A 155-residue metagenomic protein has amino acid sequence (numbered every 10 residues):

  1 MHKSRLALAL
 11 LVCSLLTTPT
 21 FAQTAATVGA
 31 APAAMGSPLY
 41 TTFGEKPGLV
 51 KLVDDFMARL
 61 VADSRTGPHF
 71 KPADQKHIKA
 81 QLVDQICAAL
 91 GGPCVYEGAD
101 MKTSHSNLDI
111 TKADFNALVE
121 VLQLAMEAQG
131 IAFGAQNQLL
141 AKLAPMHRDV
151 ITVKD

Functional and structural regions predicted by a protein language model:
M1-R5, Q23: Positively charged n-region of N-terminal signal peptides that target proteins for export
A7-T18: Bacterial N-terminal signal peptides
Q23-D155: Core of compact, soluble alpha-helical bundle domains
